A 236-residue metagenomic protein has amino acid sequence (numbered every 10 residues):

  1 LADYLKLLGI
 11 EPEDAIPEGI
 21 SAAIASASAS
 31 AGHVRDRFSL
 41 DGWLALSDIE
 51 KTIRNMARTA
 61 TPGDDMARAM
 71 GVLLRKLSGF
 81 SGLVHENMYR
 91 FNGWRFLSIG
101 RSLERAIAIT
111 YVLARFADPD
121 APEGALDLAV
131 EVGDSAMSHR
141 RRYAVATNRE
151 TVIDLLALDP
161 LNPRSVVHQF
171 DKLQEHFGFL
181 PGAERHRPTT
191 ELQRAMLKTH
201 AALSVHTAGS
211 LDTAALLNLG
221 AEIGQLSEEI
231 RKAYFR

Functional and structural regions predicted by a protein language model:
L1-R236: Alpha-helical transmembrane segments and their helix-helix packing motifs
